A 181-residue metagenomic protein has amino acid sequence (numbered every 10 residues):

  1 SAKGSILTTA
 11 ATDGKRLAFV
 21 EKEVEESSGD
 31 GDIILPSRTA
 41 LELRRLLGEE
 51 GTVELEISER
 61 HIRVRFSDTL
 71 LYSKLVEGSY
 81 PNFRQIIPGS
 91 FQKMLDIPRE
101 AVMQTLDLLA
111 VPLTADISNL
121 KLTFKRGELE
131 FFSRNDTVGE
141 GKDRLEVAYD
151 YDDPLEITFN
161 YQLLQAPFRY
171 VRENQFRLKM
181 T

Functional and structural regions predicted by a protein language model:
S1-E21, E25-V76, F91-T181: DNA polymerase processivity clamps
